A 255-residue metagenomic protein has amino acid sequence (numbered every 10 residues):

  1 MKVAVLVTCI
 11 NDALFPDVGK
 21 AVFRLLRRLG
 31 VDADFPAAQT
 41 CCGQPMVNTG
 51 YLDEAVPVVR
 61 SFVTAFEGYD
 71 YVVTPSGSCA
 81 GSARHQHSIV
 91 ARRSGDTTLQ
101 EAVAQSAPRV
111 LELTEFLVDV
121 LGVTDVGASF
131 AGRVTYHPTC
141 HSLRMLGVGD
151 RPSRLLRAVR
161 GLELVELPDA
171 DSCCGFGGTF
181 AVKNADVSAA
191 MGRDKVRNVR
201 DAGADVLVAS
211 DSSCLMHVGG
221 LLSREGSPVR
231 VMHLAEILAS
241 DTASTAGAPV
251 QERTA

Functional and structural regions predicted by a protein language model:
M1-A255: Iron-sulfur cluster-binding electron-transfer modules in prokaryotic oxidoreductases
